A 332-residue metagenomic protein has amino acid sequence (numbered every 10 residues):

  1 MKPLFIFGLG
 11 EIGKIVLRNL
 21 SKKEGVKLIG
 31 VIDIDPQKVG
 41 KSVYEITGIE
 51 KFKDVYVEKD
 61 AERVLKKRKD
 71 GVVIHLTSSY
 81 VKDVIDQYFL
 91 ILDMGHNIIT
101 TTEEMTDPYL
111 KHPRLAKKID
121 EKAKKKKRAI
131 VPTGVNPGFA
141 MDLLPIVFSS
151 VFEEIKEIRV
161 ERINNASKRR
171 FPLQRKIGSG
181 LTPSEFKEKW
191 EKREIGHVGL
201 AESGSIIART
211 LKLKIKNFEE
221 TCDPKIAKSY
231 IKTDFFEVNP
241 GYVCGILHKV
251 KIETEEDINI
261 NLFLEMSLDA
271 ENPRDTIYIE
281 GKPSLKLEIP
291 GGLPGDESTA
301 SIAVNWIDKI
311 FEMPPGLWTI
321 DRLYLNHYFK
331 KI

Functional and structural regions predicted by a protein language model:
M1-D93: N-terminal glycine-/serine-/threonine-rich beta1-alpha1-beta2 phosphate-ribose binding loop of Rossmann-like
F7, E11, I15, R68 (+9 more regions): Conserved active-site and cofactor/substrate-binding residues in soluble primary-metabolism enzymes
F7, S149-D275, L293, A300 (+1 more regions): Active-site-lining helix/loop region of Rossmann-like oxidoreductase modules
G10-I12, Y80-V81, M105-Y109, V135-M141 (+1 more regions): Gly/Ser/Thr-rich loops at beta-strand to alpha-helix junctions that form or flank small-molecule/cofactor-binding
N97-I99: A short hydrophobic/small-residue beta-strand
T102-R128: Rossmann-fold NAD(P)-binding glycine/threonine-rich loop
F139-S150: Alpha-helical support elements that line or immediately flank enzyme active sites and cofactor-binding pockets
L268-I332: C-terminal helical cap and adjacent loop that interface with cofactors, partners, or active-site loops
